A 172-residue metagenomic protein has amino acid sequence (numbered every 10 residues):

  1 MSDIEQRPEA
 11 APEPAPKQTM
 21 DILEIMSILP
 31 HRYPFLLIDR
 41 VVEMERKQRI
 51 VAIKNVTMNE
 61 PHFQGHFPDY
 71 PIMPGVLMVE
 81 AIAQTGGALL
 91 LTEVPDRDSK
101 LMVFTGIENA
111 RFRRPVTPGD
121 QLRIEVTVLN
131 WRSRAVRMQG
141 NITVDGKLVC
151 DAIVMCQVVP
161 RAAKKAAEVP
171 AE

Functional and structural regions predicted by a protein language model:
M1-M26, C150-E172: Segments adjacent to and within acyl-thioester-processing domains across lipid and secondary-metabolism enzymes
D3, E13-T19, G86-R123, V149-D151 (+1 more regions): Hydrophobic beta-strand-centered segment that forms part of the acyl-chain substrate-binding groove
M26, D69, F112-R114: Beta-strand-rich interaction surfaces with strong enrichment in secreted/lumenal proteins
R32-M73, M78: Catalytic strand-loop segment that frames the active site of acyl-thioester-processing enzymes
V41, E108-D145: Hydrophobic beta-sheet segments that form the core/acyl-binding groove of ACP/CoA-dependent acyl-chain-processing
V42, Q48-T57, T117-E125, C150-I153 (+1 more regions): Terminal leader/tail segments of proteins
R46, N59, W131-S133, D145-K147 (+1 more regions): Short coil/turn motifs at secondary-structure junctions
Q48, M73-R97: Active-site helix/loop of acyl-thioester processing domains in fatty-acid/polyketide metabolism, spanning hotdog-fold
